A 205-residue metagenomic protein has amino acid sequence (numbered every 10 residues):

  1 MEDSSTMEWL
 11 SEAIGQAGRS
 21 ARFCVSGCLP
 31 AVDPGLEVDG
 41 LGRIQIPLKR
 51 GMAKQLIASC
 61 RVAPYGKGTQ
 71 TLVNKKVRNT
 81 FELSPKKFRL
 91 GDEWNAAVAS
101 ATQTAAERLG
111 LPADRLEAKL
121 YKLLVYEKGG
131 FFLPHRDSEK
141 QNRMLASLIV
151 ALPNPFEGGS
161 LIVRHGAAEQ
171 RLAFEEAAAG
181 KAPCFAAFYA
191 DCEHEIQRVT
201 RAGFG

Functional and structural regions predicted by a protein language model:
M1-F185, D191-G205: Fe(II)/2-oxoglutarate oxygenase catalytic core
